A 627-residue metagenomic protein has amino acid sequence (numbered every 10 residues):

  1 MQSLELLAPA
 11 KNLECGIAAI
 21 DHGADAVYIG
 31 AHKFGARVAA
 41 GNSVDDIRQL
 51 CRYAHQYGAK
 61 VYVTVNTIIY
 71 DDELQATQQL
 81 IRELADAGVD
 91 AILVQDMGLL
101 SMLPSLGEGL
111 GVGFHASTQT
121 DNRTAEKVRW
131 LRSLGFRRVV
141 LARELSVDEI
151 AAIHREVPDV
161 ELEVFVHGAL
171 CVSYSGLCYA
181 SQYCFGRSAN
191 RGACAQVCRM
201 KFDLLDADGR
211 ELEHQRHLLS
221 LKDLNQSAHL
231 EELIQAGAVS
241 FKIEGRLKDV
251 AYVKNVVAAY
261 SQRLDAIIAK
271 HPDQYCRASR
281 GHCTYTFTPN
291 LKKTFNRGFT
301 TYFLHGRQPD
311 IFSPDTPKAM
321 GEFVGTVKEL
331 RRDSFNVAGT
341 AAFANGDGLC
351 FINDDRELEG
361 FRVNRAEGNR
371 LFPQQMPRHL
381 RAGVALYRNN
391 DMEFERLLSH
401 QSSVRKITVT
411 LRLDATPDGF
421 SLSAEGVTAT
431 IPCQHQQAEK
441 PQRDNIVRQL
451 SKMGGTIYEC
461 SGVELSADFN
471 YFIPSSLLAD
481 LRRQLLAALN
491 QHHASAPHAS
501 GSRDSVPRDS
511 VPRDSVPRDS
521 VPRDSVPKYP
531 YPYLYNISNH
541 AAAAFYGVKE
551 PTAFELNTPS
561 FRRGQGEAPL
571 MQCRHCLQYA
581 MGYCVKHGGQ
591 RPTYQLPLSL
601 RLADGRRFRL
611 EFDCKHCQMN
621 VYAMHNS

Functional and structural regions predicted by a protein language model:
M1-H22, A26-A36, D46, L50-C51 (+7 more regions): Surface-exposed amphipathic alpha-helical tracts and adjacent flexible/coil segments at the periphery of soluble enzymes
A39-S43: An active-site metal/cofactor-coordinating segment within enzyme catalytic domains
Q78-L106, V112-R129: Well-ordered mid-protein domain cores that form the structural environment of catalytic cofactors
